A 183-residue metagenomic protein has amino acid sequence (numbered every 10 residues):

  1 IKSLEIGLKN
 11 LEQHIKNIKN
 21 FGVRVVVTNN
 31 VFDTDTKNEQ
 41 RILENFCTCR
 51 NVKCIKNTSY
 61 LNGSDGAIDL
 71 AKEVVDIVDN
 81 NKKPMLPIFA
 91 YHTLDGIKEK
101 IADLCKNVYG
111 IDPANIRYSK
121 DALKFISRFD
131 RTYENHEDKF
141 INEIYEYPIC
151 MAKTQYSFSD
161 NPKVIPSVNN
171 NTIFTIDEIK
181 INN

Functional and structural regions predicted by a protein language model:
I1-S3, V23: Gly-rich Lys/Arg/Thr-decorated short loops/hinges at beta-loop-alpha junctions or inter-strand turns that position
S3, Y156-N183: C-terminal effector/interaction modules appended to NTPase cores
L4-E12, D121: A general structural motif
H14, K19-R24, T28-N29, T34-T36 (+1 more regions): Hard-cation-handling environments
